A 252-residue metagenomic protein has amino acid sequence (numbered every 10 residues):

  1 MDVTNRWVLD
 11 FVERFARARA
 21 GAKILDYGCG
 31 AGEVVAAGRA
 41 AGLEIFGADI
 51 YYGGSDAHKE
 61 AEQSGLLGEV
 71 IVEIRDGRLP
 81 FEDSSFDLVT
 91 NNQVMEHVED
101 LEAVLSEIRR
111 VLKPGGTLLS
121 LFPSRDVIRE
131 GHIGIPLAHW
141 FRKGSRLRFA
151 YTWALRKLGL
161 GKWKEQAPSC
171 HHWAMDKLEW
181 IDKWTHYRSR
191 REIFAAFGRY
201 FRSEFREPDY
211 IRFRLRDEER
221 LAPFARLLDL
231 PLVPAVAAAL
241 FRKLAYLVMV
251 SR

Functional and structural regions predicted by a protein language model:
M1-F81, L88, F213, F241-S251: Conserved N-terminal segment of class I S-adenosyl-L-methionine
D2-R6, E99, Y187: Conserved phosphate-coordination/catalytic loops
V35-A36, A57, D100-L101, R129-G131: Short glycine-/acidic-enriched loop or helix-start segments at secondary-structure transitions that form or flank
A36-R39, L105-R109: A structural alpha-helix within SAM-dependent methyltransferase catalytic domains
E82-D83, D100: Acidic/polar helix N-cap motif
N91-V94: A short beta-strand submotif of the Rossmann-like class I SAM-dependent methyltransferase core that lines
V98-E99, L112-K113: Helix-to-beta-strand junctions that scaffold the AdoMet/dcAdoMet cofactor pocket in Class I SAM-dependent enzymes
E102-E107, T117-M249: S-adenosyl-L-methionine-dependent methyltransferase catalytic module, highlighting the catalytic core
